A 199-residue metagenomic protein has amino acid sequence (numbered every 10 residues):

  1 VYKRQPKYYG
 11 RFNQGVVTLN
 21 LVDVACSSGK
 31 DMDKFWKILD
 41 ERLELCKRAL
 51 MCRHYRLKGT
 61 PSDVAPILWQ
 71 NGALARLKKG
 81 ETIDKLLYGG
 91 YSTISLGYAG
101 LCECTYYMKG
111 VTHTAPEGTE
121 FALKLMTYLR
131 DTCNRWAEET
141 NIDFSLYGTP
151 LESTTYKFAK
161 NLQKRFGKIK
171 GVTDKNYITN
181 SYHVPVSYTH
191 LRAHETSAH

Functional and structural regions predicted by a protein language model:
V1-Q5, T189-A198: Conserved small/polar residues in nucleotide/adenosyl-binding loops
K3-Y107: Structured mid-domain segments that build the active-site/substrate or prosthetic-cofactor binding neighborhood
A25-G29, G110-T112, E152-K157: Flexible loop/turn segments at secondary-structure boundaries
D33, Y107-T119: Glycine-rich tight-turn/loop motif centered on a GG-T
R56-Q70, P116-T119, E138-P150: Short, glycine/acidic-rich hinge or "gate" loops at secondary-structure transitions that mediate conformational
K85, V111-T114, T132-D143, V172: Secondary-structure transition/capping motifs at alpha-helix termini and the adjoining loop/turn into the next element
T114-C133: Short secondary-structure subsegments characteristic of cysteine-rich extracellular domains
E139-Y177: Extended amphipathic alpha-helical segments with heptad-repeat/coiled-coil character used for oligomerization, fusion
